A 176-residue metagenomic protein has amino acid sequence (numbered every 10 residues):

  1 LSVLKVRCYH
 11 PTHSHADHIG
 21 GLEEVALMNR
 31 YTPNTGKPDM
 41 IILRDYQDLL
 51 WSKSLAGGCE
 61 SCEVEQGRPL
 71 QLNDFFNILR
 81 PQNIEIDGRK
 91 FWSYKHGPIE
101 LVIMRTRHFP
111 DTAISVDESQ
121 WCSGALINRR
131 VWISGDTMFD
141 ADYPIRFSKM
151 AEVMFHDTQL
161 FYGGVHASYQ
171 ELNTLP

Functional and structural regions predicted by a protein language model:
L1-I41, M150-V153: Active-site metal-binding motif and surrounding structural segment of the metallo-beta-lactamase
L1-L4, N77-D142: Core dinuclear metal-dependent hydrolase active-site scaffold
V6, F76, R129, M150-E152 (+1 more regions): Short, well-ordered alpha-helix to beta-strand connector turns
H13, L50, L101, D136 (+1 more regions): Divalent metal-coordination and catalytic microenvironments
H13-H18, H108-D111, D117, H156 (+1 more regions): Histidine-centered active-site/metal-ligand motif
T32-I84: Acidic/polar short surface loop at catalytic or gating sites that assists cofactor/ion binding and chemistry
T137-P176: Cap/insert and terminal regions of metallo-dependent hydrolase folds
